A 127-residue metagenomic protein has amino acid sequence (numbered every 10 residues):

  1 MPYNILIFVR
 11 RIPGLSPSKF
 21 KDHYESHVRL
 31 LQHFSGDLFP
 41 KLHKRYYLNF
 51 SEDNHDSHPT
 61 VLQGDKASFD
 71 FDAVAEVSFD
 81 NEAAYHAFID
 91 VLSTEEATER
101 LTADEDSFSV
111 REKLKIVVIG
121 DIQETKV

Functional and structural regions predicted by a protein language model:
M1-V127: Macromolecular interaction modules
